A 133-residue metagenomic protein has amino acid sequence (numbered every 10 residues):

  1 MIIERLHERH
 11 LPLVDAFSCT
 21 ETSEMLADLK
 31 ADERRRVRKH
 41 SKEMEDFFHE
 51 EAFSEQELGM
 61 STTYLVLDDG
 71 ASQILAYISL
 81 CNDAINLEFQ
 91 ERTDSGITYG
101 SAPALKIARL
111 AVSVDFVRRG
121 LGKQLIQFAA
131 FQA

Functional and structural regions predicted by a protein language model:
M1-R119, K123-Q132: Non-catalytic substrate-recognition and accessory regions of acyl/acetyltransferase enzymes
